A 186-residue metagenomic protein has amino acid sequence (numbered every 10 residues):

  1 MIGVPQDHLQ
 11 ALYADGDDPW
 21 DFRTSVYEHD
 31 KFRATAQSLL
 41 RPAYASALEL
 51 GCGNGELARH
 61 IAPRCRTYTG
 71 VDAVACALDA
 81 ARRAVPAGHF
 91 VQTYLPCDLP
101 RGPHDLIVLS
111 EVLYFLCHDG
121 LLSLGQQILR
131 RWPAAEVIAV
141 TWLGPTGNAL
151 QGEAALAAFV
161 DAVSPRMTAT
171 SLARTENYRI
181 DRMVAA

Functional and structural regions predicted by a protein language model:
M1-L50, N54-G102, L116-R130, A134-A186: Class I (Rossmann-like) S-adenosyl-L-methionine-dependent methyltransferase catalytic domain, capturing the SAM-binding
V108: A conserved beta-strand element that flanks and buttresses the S-adenosyl-L-methionine
V112: Hydrophobic adenine-recognition pocket in adenosine-nucleotide-binding enzymes
